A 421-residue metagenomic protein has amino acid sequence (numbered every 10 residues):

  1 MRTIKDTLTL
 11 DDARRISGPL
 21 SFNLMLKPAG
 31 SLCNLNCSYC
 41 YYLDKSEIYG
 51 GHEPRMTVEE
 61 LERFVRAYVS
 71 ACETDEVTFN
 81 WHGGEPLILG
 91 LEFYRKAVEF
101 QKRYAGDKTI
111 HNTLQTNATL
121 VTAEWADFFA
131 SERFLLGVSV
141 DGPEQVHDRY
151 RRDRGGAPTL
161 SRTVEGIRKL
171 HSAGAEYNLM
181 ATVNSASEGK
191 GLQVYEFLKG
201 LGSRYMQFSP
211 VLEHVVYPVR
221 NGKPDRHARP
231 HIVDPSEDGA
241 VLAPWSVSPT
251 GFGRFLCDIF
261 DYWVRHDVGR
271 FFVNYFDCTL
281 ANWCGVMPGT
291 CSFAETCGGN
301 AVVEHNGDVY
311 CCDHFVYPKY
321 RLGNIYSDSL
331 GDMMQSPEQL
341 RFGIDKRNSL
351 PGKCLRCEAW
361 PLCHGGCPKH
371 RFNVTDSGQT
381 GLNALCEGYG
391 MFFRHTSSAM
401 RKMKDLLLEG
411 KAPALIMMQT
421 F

Functional and structural regions predicted by a protein language model:
M1-L26: N-terminal [4Fe-4S]-dependent radical SAM core
G18-E59: Canonical Radical SAM [4Fe-4S] cluster-binding loop centered on the CxxxCxxC motif and its immediate flanking residues
V65-N80, L89-D234: Radical SAM/AdoMet-radical enzyme domain recognition
V233-G239, P244-W283, H314-E358: C-terminal accessory region of radical SAM enzymes
A294-C297: Short, small/polar residue-rich loop motifs at catalytic or cofactor-binding pockets
E304: Short, acidic, Ser/Thr-enriched surface-loop or helix-capping motifs
V316-F421: Flexible mid-to-C-terminal extensions adjoining Fe-S/redox cofactors in radical SAM and related proteins
